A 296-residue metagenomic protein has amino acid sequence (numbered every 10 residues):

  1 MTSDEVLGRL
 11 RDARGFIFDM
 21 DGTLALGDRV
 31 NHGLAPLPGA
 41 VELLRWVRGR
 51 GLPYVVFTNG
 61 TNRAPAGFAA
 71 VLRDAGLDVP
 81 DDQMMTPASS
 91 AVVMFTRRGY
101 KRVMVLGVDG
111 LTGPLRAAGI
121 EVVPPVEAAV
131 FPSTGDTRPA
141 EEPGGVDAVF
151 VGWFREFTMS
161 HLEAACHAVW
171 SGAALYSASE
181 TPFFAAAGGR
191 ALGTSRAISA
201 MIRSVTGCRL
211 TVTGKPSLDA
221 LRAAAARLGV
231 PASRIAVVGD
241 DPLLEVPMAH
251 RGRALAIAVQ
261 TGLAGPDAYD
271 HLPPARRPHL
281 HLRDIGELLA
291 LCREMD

Functional and structural regions predicted by a protein language model:
M1-L52, R63-D82, V92-D296: Asp-based, Mg2+/Mn2+-dependent phosphohydrolase catalytic module
